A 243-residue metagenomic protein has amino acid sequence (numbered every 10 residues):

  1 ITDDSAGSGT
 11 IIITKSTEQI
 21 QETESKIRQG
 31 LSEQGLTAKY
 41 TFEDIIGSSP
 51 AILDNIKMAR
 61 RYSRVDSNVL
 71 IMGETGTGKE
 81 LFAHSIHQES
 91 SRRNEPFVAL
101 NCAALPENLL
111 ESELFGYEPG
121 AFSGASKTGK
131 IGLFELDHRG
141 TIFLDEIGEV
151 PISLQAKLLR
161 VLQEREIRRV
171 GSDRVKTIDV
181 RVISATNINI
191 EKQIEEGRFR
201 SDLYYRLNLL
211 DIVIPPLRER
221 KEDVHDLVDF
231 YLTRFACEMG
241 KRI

Functional and structural regions predicted by a protein language model:
I1-T10, E18-Q21: Short loop/turn elements at sensory-signaling interfaces that couple input to output
E18-S67: Flexible nucleotide-interacting loop at or near the entrance of a catalytic core
I46, L70-M72, V170: Residues at the beta-strand->loop junction immediately N-terminal to the Walker
M58-A125, F134-P151, P216-K221: Conserved post-Walker A coupling segment in P-loop NTPases
R92-E95, G171-R181, I188-I243: Nucleotide-binding/hydrolysis machinery
T128-R139, F143, P151-K157, R168-N187 (+1 more regions): AAA+/SF3 P-loop NTPase mechanochemical coupling elements
